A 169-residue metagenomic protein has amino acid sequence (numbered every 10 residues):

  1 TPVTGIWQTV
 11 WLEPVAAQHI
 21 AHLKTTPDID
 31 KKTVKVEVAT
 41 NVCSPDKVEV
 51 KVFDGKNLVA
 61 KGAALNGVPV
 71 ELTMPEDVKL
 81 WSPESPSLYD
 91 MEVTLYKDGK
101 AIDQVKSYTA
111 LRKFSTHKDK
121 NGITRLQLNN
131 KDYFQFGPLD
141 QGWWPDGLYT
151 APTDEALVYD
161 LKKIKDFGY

Functional and structural regions predicted by a protein language model:
T1-Y169: Secreted/periplasmic carbohydrate-active enzymes, especially glycoside hydrolases
